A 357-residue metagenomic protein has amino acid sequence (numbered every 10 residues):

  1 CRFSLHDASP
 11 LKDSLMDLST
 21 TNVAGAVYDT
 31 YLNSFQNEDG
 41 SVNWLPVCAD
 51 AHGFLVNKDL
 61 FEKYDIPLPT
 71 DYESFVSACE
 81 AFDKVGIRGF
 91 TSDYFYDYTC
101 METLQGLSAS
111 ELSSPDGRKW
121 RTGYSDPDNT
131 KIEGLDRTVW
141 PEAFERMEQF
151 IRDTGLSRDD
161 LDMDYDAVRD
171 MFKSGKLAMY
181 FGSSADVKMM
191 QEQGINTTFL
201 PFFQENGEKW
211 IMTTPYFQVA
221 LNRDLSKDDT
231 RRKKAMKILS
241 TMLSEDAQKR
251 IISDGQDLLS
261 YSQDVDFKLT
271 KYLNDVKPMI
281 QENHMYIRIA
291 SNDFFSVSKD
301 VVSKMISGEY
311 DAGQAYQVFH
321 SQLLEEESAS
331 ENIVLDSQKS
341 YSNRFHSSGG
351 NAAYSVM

Functional and structural regions predicted by a protein language model:
C1-R2, A178-S183, T198: Paired acidic/hydrophobic, glycine-rich loop segments that form the ligand-binding mouth/hinge of periplasmic-binding
R2-H52, P67, V76, E102-T103 (+2 more regions): Hinge/lid segment of periplasmic solute-binding proteins
A24-L60, R88-G89, F203-M212, Q281-I289: A structural signal for short loop-to-beta-strand junctions that line the ligand-binding cleft of periplasmic/secreted
S41-V42, Y64, Q191-D254: Extracytoplasmic/periplasmic substrate-recognition and gating elements
V42-L45, V76-I132: Extracytoplasmic/periplasmic solute-binding protein
Y72-V76, R158-K173: Short helix-initiation/N-cap motifs at beta->coil->alpha
T122-L161: Glycine-centered hinge/linker elements that transmit conformational signals in sensory and ligand-binding systems
T197-L200, R250-I306, N332-H346: Long, aromatic- and glycine/proline-rich binding clefts that accommodate carbohydrate-like moieties
